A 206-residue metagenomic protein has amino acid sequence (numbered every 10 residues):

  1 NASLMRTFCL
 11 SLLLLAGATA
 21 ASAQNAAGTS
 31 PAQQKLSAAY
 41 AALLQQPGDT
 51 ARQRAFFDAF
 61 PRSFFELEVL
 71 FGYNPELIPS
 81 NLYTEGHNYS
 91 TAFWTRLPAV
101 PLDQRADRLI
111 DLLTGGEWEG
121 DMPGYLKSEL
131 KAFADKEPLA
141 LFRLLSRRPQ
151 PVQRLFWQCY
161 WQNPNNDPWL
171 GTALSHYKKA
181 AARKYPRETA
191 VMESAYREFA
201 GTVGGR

Functional and structural regions predicted by a protein language model:
N1-L4: Short, Lys/Arg-enriched N-terminal segments with co-localized hydrophobic residues within the first ~10-30 amino acids
T7-G17: Sec-dependent N-terminal signal peptides
A21-A23: Boundary at the C-terminal end of the N-terminal hydrophobic targeting segment
A26-R206: Non-catalytic all-alpha helical scaffold/repeat segments
